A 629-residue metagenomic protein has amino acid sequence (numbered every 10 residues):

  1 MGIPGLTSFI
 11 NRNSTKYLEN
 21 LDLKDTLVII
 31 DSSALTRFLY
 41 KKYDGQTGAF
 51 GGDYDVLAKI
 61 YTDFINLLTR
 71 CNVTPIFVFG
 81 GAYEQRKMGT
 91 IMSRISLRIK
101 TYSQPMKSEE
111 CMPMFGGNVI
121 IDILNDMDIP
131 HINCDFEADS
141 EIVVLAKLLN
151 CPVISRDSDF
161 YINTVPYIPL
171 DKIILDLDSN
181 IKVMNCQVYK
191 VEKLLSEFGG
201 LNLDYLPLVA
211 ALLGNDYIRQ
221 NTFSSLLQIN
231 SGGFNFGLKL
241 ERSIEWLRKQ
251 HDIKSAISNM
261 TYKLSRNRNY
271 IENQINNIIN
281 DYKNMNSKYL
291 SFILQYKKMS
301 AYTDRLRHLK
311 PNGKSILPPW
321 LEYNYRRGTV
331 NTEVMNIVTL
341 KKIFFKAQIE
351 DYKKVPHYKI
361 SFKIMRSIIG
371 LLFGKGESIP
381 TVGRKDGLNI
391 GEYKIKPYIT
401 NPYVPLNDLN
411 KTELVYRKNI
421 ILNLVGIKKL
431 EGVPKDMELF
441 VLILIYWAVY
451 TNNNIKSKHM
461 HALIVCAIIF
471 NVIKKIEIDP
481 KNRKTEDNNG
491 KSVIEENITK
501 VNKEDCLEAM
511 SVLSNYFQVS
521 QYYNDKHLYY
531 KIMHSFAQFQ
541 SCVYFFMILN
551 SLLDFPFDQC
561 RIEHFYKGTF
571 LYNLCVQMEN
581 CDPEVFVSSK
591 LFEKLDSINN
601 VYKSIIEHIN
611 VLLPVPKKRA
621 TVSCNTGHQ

Functional and structural regions predicted by a protein language model:
M1-R70, T74-P105, V119-L124, K172-Q629: Charged, low-complexity intrinsically disordered segments
D53-Y54, E109, I129-N133: Short, flexible loop segments at the rims of nucleotide/cofactor-binding pockets, characterized by
T74-P75, H131, C151: Hydrophobic anchor at the start of a short beta-strand that flanks the dinucleotide cofactor-binding loop
F79-G81, P130-S140: Acidic carboxylate-rich catalytic motifs and surrounding loops in phosphoryl-/glycosyl-chemistry enzymes
Q85-K87, D139-V144, Y161-T164: Short, well-ordered, mixed-charge alpha-helical segments that flank or form enzyme active sites
L145-L170: Acidic, metal-binding active-site segment of PIN/NYN-like and related structure-specific nucleases
